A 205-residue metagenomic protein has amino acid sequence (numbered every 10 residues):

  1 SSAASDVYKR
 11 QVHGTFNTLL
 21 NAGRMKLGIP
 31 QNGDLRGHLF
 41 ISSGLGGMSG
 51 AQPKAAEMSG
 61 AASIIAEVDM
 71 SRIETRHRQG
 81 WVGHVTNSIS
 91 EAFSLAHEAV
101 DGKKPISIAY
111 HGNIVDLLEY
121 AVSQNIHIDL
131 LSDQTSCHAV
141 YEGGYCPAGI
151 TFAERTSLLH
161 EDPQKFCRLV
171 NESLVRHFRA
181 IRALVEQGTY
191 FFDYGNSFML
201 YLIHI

Functional and structural regions predicted by a protein language model:
A3-Y8, I205: Short, small-residue-biased leader/transition segments that mark boundaries at the very start of proteins
A4, G37, H127-I128: Local beta-strand N-terminus motif with an aromatic residue
R10, G14-N17, R36-L39, L45-D101 (+1 more regions): Catalytic or ion-translocation cores adjacent to nucleophile or general acid/base/metal-coordination motifs in diverse
F16-G37: A short, basic/flexible loop-to-alpha-helix module at the beginning of a structural domain
L39-S42, P105-Y110, F192: Short catalytic-loop micro-motif centered on adjacent basic/acidic residues
I65, A109, L130-D133, Y190-N196: A structural signal for short, well-ordered beta-strand segments and their strand-loop junctions that often border
S107-T135, A139-E142: Active-site/ligand-binding-proximal alpha/beta "capping" segment
V170-L202: Flexible, glycine-rich loop/tail regions that form catalytic "lids" or insertion modules at the edges of active sites
